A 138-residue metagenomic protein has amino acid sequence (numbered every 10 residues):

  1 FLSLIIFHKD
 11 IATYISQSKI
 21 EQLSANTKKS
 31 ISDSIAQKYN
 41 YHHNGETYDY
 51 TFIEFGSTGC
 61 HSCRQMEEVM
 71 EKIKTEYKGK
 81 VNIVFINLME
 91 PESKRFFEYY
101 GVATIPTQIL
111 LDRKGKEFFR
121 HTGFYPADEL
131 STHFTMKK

Functional and structural regions predicted by a protein language model:
F1-S32: N-terminal targeting signals for export/organelle localization
H43-T58: Short active-site neighborhood of thiol/selenol oxidoreductases, capturing the structured segment around
F55, C60-R64, Q108: The canonical Cys-X-X-Cys-His
F55, K78-K94: Thiol-based oxidoreductase modules, predominantly thioredoxin-like and allied folds used for disulfide exchange
S57-H61, L88-E92, A103, K116-E117 (+1 more regions): Solvent-exposed loop/turn segments at secondary-structure junctions within structured extracellular/periplasmic domains
R64-Y77, F124: Typically the conserved alpha-helix immediately C-terminal to a functionally engaged Cys/Sec in thioredoxin-like
E98-V102: A short glycine-leucine-enriched loop at secondary-structure breakpoints that most characteristically corresponds
T104, I109-K138: Non-catalytic, surface beta->alpha helical segment in thiol-disulfide oxidoreductase systems
